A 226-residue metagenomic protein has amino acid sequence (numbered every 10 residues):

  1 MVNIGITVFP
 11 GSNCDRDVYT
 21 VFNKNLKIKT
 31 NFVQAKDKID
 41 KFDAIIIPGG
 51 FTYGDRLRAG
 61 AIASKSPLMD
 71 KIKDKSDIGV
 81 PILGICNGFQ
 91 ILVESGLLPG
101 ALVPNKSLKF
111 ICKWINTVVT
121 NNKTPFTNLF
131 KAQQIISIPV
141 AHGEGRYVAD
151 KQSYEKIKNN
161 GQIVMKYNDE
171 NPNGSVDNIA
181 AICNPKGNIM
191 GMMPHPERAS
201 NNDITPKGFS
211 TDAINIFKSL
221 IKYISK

Functional and structural regions predicted by a protein language model:
M1-I85, L92-P99, V103-I111, V118 (+3 more regions): N-terminal beta1-alpha1 cap of cysteine-dependent amidohydrolase-like domains
M1-V2, Q133-I135, N184-I189: Beta-strand-turn-beta hairpins that frame and shape the catalytic cleft of phosphate-ester-processing enzymes
G5, S137-A141, M190-M193: Active-site-proximal beta-strand elements of phosphoester/diester hydrolases
S12-C14, T52-G54, T124-F126, E144-V148 (+2 more regions): Short, acidic Gly/Pro/Ser/Thr-rich loop/turn segments
I78-G79, N159-G161, P185: Structured helix-beta-strand junction loops
C86, H142, H195: Histidine-centered divalent metal-coordination motifs
L97-N178: Pocket-forming structural segment of enzyme catalytic cores
I179-P206: A glycine-centered loop/beta-turn motif at secondary-structure junctions
